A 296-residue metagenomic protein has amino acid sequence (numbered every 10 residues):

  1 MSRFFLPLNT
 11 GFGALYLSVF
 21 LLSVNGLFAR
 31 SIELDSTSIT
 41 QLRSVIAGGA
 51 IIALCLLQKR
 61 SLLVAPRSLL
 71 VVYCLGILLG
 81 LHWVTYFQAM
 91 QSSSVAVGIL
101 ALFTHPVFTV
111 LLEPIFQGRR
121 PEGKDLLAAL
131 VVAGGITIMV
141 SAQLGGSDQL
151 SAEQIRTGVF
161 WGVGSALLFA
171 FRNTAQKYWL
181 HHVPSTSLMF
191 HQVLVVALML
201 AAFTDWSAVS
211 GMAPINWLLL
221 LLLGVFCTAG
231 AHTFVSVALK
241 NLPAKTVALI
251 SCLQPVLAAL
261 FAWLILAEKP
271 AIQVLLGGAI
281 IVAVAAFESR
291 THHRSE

Functional and structural regions predicted by a protein language model:
M1-Q41, V45-A47, I77, T85 (+2 more regions): Glycine-/small-residue-enriched transmembrane alpha-helix faces in small-molecule transporters and effluxers
N9-L17, S38-L54, L70, D125-G134 (+2 more regions): Hydrophobic alpha-helical transmembrane segments of multi-pass integral membrane proteins, especially transporters
F12, G98-T104, A175-A197, T228-L264: Helix-helix packing/entry segments at the starts of transmembrane helices
S23, V45, I52, G76 (+9 more regions): Hydrophobic/small/kink-forming positions within alpha-helical transmembrane segments of polytopic membrane proteins
I32, I39, A89, I115-Q117 (+7 more regions): Hydrophobic/aromatic residues within transmembrane alpha-helices of multi-pass small-molecule transporters
S38-Q41, V45-G49, F87-D125, A244-W263: Specific alpha-helical transmembrane segments that line the substrate/conduction pathway and gating interfaces
I51, C55, Y73, L79 (+5 more regions): Hydrophobic transmembrane alpha-helices of multi-pass small-molecule transport proteins
Q58-V97, L102, I138, G224-L242: Specific transmembrane alpha-helical segments of multi-pass solute transporters/efflux pumps, especially DMT/EamA
